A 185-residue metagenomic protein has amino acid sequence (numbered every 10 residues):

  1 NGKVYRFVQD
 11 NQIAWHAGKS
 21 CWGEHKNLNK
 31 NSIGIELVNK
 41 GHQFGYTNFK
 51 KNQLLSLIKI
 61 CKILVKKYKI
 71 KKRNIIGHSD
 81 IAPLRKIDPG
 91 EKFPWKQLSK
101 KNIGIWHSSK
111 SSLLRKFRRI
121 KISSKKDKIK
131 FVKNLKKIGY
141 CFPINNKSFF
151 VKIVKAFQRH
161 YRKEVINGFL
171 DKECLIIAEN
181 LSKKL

Functional and structural regions predicted by a protein language model:
N1-R73: Active-site-adjacent loop/helix surface patches within enzyme catalytic domains that shape the substrate-binding cleft
V4-F7, I35, L98, L135 (+1 more regions): Generic structural hydrophobic/aromatic packing signal, biased to beta-strands
K19, K126, F149: Catalytic-site microenvironment of enzymes that process N-acetyl-hexosamine-containing cell-wall polysaccharides
I33, I76, N167: Short glycine-rich loop/turn motifs that provide flexible caps or phosphate-binding loops at active sites
G41, Y46-F142, K152, A156-R159 (+1 more regions): Basic/polar, cationic surfaces and motifs that engage anionic cell-wall and phosphate/carboxylate ligands
I144, S148, N167-G168: Conserved glycine-centered beta-strand/turn positions repeated across beta-sheet architectures
K163-L185: Extracellular LysM carbohydrate-binding repeats and other cell-envelope/extracellular binding modules
